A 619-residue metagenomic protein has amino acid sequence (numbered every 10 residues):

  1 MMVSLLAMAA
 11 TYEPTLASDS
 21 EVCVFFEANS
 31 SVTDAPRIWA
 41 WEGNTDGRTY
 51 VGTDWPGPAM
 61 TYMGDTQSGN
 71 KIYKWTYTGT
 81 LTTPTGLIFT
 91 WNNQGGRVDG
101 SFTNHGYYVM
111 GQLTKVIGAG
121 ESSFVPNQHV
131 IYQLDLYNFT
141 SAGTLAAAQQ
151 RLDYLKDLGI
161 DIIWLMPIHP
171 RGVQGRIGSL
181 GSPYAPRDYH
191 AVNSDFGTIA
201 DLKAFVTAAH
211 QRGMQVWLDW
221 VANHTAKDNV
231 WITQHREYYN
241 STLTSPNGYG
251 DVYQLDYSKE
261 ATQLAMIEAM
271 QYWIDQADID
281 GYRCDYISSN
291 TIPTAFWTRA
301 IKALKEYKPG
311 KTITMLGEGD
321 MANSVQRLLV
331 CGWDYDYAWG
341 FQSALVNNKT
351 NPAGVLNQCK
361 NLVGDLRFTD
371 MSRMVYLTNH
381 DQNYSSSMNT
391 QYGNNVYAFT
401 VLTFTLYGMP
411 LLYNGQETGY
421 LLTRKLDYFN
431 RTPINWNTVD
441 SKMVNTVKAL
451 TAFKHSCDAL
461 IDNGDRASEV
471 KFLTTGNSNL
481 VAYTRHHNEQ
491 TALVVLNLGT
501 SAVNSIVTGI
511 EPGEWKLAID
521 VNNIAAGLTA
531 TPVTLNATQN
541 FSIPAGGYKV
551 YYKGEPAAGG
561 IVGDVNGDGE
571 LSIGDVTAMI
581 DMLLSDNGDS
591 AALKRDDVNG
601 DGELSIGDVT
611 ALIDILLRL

Functional and structural regions predicted by a protein language model:
M1-E13, A17: Sec-dependent, cleavable N-terminal signal peptides
A7-M8, E555-L619: Cellulosome-associated attachment modules in secreted, modular CAZymes
S20-V22, T85-I88, G106-G111, H210 (+9 more regions): Active-site-proximal helices and loops of the catalytic beta/alpha 8
S30-L81, N92-F102: Aromatic-rich carbohydrate-binding modules that target alpha-glucans
G79, T531-A558: C-terminal beta-strand-rich structural cap/linker in extracellular carbohydrate-active enzymes
G106, L113, G513, T538 (+1 more regions): Tight coil/turn sites that cap or link beta-strands
S122-D278, I292, R299-P309, V325-Q326: Substrate-binding/active-site clefts of carbohydrate-active enzymes
L134, L155, L165, Y189 (+11 more regions): Conserved, mostly hydrophobic/aromatic
